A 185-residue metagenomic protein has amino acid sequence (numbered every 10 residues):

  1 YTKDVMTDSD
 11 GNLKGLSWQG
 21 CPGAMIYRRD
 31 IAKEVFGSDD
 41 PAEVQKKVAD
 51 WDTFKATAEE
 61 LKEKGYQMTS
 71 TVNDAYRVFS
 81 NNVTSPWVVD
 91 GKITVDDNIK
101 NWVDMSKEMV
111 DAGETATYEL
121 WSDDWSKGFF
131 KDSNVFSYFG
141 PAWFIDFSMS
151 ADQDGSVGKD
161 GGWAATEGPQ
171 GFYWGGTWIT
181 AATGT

Functional and structural regions predicted by a protein language model:
K3-A75, W87-L120, T183: Helix-loop-helix "hinge/cap" segment bordering the ligand-binding cleft or interdomain interface
V78-S80: Terminal low-complexity/disordered tails
N101-T185: Extracytoplasmic/periplasmic substrate-binding proteins
